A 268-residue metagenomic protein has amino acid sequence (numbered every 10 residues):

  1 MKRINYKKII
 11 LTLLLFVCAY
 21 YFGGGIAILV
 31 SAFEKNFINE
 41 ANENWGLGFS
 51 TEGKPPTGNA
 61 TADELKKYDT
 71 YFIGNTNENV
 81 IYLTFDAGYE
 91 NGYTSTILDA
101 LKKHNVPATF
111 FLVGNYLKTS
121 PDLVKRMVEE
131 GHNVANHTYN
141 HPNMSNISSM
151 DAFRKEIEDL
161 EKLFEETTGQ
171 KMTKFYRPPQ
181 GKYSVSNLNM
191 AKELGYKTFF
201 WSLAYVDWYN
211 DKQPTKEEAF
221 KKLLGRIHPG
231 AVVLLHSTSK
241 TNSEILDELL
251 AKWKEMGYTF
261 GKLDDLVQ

Functional and structural regions predicted by a protein language model:
K2-T84, E90-I97, K103, E218 (+2 more regions): N-terminal pre-catalytic segment of deacetylase/amide-hydrolase enzymes
T12-L13, P142, T241: Intrinsically disordered, low-complexity segments enriched in polar/charged small residues
N79-I81, N91-Y93, I97, K102-L234 (+1 more regions): Metal-dependent polysaccharide deacetylase catalytic core of the NodB/CE4 family, i.e., the active-site-bearing domain
H228-D264: Catalytic grooves of carbohydrate-active enzymes
